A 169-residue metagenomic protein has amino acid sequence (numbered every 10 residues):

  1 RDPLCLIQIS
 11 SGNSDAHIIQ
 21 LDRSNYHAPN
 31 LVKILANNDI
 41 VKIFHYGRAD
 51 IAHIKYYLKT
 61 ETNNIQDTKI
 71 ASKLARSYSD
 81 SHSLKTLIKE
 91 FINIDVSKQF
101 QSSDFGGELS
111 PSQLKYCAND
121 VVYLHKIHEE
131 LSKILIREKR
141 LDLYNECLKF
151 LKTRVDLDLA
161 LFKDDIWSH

Functional and structural regions predicted by a protein language model:
R1-T86: Conserved RNase H-like, two-metal-ion catalytic cores of nucleic-acid enzymes
S10, N38, L74-A75, F91 (+4 more regions): Generic structural signal for hydrophobic core residues of well-folded globular domains
I34, Y57, L87-F91, I134 (+1 more regions): Residues that form generic nucleotide/phosphate-binding pockets
I40, I92-I94, R140: Short aromatic/hydrophobic-glycine micro-motifs
A52-K55, K85-K89, V122-E129: A broadly conserved amphipathic alpha-helix scaffold signal in soluble, globular proteins
H82-V96: A polyampholytic, Gly/Pro-enriched intrinsically disordered region
V96-D156: Acidic, Mg2+-coordinating catalytic module of metal-dependent nucleases/exonucleases that use a two-metal-ion mechanism
K149-H169: Long, charged alpha-helical interface segments
